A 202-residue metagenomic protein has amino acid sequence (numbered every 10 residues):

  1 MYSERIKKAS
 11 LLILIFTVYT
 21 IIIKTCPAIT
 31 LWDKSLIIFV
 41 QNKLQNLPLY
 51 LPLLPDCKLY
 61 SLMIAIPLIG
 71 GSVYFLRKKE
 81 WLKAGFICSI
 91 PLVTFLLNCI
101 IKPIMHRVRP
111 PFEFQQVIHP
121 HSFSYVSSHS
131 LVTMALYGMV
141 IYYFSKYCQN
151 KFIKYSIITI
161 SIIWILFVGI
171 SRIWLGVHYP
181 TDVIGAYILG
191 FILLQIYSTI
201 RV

Functional and structural regions predicted by a protein language model:
M1-M63, P103-P120: N-terminal transmembrane-helix/juxtamembrane module of multi-pass inner/ER membrane proteins
Y2-R5, Y74-F86, S145-I153: Membrane-interface helix-boundary motifs at transmembrane edges
I13, L68-L96: Interfacial segments of alpha-helical transmembrane regions
F16-I22, L92-L97, I163-R172: Aromatic-anchored segments of alpha-helical transmembrane domains
P55-D56, I101, H129, D182: Divalent metal-coordination and catalytic microenvironments
C57-K79, M134-V140, F144: Hydrophobic alpha-helical transmembrane segments
G85-E113, I170-V183: Hydrophobic alpha-helical transmembrane segments of integral membrane proteins
F114-V202: Membrane-embedded catalytic cores of phosphoryl/pyrophosphoryl-handling enzymes
